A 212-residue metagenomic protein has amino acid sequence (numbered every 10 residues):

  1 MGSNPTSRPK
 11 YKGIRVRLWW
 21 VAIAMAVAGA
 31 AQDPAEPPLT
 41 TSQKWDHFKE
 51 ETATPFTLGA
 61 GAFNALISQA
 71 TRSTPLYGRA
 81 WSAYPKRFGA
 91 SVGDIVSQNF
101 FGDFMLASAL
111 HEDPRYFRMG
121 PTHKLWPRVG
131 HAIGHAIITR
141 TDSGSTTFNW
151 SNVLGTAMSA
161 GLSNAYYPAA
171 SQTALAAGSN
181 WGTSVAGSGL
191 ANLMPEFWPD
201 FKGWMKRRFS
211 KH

Functional and structural regions predicted by a protein language model:
K12-G13, R17-S91, A107, H111-R115 (+4 more regions): N-terminal targeting leaders of membrane proteins
G144-S145, N149, V153, A157 (+2 more regions): Helix-rich interaction surfaces within compact, conserved domain-sized segments that mediate assembly or partner
